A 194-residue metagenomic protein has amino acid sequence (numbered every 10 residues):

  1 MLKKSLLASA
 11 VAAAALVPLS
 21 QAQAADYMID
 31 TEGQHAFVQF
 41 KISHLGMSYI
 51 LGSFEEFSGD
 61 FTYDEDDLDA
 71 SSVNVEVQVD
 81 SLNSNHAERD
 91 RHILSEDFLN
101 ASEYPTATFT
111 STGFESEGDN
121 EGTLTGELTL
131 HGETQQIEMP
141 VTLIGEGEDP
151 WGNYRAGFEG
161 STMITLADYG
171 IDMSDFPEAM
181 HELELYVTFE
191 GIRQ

Functional and structural regions predicted by a protein language model:
M1-Q23: Gram-negative bacterial Sec-dependent N-terminal signal peptides
A22-Q194: Low-complexity, acidic/polar, glycine-enriched regions of mature
